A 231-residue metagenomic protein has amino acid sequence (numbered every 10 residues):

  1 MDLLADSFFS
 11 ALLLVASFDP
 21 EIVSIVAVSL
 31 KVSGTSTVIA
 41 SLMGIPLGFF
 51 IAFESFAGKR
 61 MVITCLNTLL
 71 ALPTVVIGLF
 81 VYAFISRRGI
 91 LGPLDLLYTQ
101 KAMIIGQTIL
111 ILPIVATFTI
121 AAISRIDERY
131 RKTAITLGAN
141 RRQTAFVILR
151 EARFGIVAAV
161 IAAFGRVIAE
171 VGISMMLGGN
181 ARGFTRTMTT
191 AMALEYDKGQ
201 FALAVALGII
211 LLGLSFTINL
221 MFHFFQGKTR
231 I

Functional and structural regions predicted by a protein language model:
M1-T37, F53-F56, I148, D197-Q200: Periplasmic/extracellular loop-to-transmembrane helix junction in inner-membrane transport proteins
D2-L13, P20, I77-T108, L177-A181: Membrane-interfacial helix termini and adjacent extracytoplasmic/periplasmic loops of multi-pass transporters
V15-S17, L177-L220: Interhelical loop and adjacent transmembrane-helix boundary motif in polytopic membrane transport permeases
I22, V26, L30, V62 (+7 more regions): Hydrophobic alpha-helical elements at and bordering transmembrane segments of multi-pass membrane proteins
K31-M43, L47, P73, A145 (+5 more regions): Hydrophobic alpha-helical transmembrane segments of multipass integral membrane proteins, especially permease/channel
T35-L66, E128, R141, I148 (+1 more regions): Transmembrane-helix boundary motif in ABC transporter permease subunits
T117-Y130, I135, R142, F146-V147 (+1 more regions): C-terminal transmembrane helix and the adjacent membrane-cytosol boundary/short C-terminal tail of inner/organellar
F118-T119, D127, R141-M176, F222: Transmembrane alpha-helices
